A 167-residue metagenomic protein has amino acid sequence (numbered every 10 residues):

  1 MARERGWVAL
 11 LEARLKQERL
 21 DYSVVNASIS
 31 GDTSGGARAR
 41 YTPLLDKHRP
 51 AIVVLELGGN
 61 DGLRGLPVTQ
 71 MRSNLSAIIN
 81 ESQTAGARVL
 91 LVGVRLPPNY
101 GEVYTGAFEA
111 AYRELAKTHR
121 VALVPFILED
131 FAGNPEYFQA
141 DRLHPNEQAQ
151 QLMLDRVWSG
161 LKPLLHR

Functional and structural regions predicted by a protein language model:
M1-G6: Glycine- and acidic-residue-enriched helix-capping/strand-helix junction motifs
L10-A13, Q17-L20, V25, G36-R167: Alpha-helical cap/lid subdomain in secreted, periplasmic, or secretory-pathway luminal O-acyl-processing enzymes
S28-S30: Short, solvent-exposed turn/loop segments enriched in Gly/Ser/Thr/Pro and often Arg
